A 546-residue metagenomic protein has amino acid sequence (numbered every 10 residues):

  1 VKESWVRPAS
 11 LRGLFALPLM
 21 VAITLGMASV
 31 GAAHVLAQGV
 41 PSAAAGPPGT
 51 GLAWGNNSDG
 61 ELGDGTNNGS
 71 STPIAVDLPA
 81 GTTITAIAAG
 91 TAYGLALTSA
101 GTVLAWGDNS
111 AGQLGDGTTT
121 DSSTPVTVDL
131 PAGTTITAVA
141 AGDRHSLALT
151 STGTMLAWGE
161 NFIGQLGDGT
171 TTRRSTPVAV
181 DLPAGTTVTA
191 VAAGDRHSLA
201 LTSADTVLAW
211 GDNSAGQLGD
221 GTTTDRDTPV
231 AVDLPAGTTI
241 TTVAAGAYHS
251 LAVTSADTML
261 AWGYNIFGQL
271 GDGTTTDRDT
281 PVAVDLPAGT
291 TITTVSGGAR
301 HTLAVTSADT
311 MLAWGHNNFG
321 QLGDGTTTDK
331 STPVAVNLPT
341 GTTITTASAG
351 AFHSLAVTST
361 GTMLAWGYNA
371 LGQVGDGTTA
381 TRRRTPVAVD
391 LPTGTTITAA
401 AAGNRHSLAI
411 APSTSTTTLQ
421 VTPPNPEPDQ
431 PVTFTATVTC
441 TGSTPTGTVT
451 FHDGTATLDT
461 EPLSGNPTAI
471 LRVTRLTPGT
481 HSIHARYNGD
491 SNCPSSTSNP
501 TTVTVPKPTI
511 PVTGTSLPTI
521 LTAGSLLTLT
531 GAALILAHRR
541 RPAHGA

Functional and structural regions predicted by a protein language model:
K2-P412: Eukaryote-biased RCC1-like beta-propeller repeat architecture
P412-A546: Solvent-exposed beta-strand/loop surfaces, strongest in extracytoplasmic domains of secreted and cell-surface proteins
